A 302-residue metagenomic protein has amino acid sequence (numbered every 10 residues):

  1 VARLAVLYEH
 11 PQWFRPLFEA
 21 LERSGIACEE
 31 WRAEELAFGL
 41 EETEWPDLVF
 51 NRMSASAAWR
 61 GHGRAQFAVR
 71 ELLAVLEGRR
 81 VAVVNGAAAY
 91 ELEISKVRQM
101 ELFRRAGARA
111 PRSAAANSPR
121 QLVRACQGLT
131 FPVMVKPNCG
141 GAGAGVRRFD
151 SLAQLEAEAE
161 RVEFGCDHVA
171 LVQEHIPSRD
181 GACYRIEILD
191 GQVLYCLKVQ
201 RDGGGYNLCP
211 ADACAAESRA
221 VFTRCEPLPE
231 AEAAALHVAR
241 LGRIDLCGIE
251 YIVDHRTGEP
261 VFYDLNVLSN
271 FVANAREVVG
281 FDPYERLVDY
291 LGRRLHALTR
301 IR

Functional and structural regions predicted by a protein language model:
V1-A5: Extreme N-terminal starter segment of soluble prokaryotic enzymes
E9-R112: Conserved N-proximal alpha/beta basic substrate-recognition cap immediately N-terminal to, or forming the N-lobe
S54-A57, N138-G140, L268: Short glycine-rich anion-binding loops that position phosphate/pyrophosphate groups of nucleotides and phosphorylated
R105-F131: Rossmann-like NAD(P)H-binding beta-loop-alpha module
V133, L194-Y195, C247, E259-Y263: Protein kinase-like catalytic core scaffold
A144-L241: Phosphate-binding site of ATP-dependent enzymes
D202, N266-G280: Glycine-rich phosphate/pyrophosphate-binding beta-alpha loops
N207-P260, P283-I301: A long amphipathic alpha-helix within ATP-dependent nucleotide-binding catalytic cores
